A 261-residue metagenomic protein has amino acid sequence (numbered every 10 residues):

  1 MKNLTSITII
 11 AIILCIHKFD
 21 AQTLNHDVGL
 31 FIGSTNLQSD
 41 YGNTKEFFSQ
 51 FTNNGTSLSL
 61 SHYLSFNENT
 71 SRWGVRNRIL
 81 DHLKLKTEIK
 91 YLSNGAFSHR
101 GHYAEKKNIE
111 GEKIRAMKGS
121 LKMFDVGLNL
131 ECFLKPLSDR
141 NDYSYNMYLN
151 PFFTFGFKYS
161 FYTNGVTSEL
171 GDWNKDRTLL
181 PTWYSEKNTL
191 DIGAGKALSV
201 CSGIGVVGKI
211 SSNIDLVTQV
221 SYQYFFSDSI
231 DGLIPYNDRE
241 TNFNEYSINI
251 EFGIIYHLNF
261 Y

Functional and structural regions predicted by a protein language model:
M1-N25, N259-Y261: Cleavable N-terminal export/targeting peptides
A21-L24, S65-L83, L137-N150, I210-I214 (+1 more regions): Short loop/turn motifs that connect adjacent beta-strands in outer-membrane beta-barrel proteins
A21-S71, I255-Y261: Short glycine/proline- and aromatic-enriched beta-strand/turn motifs that initiate or cap beta-hairpins
Q22-V28, T56, I79-L85, K122-F124 (+4 more regions): Outer-envelope beta-barrel architecture signal
T23, S39-N43, F48, A197 (+1 more regions): Predominantly the C-terminal beta-signal and adjacent terminal strand-loop region of outer-membrane beta-barrel
L30, S34, L58-L64, S71 (+5 more regions): Residues on the lipid-exposed face of transmembrane beta-strands in outer-membrane beta-barrel proteins
I32-Q38, I89-G95, L134-P136, F157-T163 (+2 more regions): Transmembrane beta-strands of outer-membrane beta-barrel pores
Y41-F51, N94-D125, Y162-A197, S229-E245 (+1 more regions): Extracellular/periplasm-exposed beta-strand and loop segments of Gram-negative cell-envelope proteins, dominated by
